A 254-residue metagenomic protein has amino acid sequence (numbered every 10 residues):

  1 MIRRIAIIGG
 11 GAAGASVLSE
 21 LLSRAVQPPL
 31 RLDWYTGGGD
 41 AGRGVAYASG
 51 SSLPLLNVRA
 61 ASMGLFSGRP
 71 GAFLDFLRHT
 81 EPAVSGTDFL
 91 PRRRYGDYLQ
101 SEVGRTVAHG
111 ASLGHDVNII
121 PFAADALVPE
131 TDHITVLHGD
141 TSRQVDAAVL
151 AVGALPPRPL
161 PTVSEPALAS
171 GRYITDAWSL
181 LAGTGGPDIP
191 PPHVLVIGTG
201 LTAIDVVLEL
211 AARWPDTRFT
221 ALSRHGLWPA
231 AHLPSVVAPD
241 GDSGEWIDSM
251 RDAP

Functional and structural regions predicted by a protein language model:
M1-I5: Extreme N-terminal starter segment of soluble prokaryotic enzymes
I7-D40, V149-P254: Rossmann-like dinucleotide-binding core of oxidoreductases
G9-G14, P91-Y98, V103, T199: Phosphate/oxyanion-binding active-site loops and adjacent basic polyanion-contact surfaces
Y35-S101, L222-P254: Glycine-rich active-site loop/strand segments that organize a redox cofactor
G96-I119: Helical element adjacent to the flavin cofactor pocket in flavoenzyme catalytic cores
I120-H133: A conserved short coil-to-beta-strand element within the FAD-binding core of flavoproteins
H138-A147: Core beta-strand elements of the Rossmann-like FAD/NAD(P) dinucleotide-binding domain in flavoenzyme oxidoreductases
